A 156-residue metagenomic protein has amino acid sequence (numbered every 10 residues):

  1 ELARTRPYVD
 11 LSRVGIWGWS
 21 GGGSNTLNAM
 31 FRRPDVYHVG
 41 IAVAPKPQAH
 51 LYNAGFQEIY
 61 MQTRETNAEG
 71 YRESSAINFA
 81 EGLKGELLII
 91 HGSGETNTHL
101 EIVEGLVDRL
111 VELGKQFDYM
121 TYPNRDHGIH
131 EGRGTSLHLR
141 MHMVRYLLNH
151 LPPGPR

Functional and structural regions predicted by a protein language model:
E1-R156: Active-site-proximal cap/loop segments of hydrolase catalytic domains
